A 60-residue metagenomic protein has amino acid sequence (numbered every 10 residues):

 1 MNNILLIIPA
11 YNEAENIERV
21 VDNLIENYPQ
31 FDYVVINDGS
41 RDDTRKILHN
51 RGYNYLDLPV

Functional and structural regions predicted by a protein language model:
M1, I8-P9, E15-N16: N-terminal/domain-start segments enriched in small and hydrophobic, helix-friendly residues, covering either
N3-L5, D32: Cell-envelope/extracellular polymer assembly enzymes that use nucleotide-activated donors
L6, A10, I36-D38: Conserved sequence signature across two-component system core domains
E13-N27: Short, well-formed alpha-helical segments that are part of the catalytic scaffolds of diverse glycosyltransferases
L24, Y28, D38, G52-Y53: Structured catalytic cores of enzymes that bind and process phosphorylated ligands/cofactors
N37-R45: A conserved acidic beta->alpha catalytic loop
K46-N50: Short loop/helix-cap segments at secondary-structure boundaries that form the rim of catalytic
G52, D57-V60: Short, acidic/glycine-rich phosphate-metal binding loop used to engage nucleotide
